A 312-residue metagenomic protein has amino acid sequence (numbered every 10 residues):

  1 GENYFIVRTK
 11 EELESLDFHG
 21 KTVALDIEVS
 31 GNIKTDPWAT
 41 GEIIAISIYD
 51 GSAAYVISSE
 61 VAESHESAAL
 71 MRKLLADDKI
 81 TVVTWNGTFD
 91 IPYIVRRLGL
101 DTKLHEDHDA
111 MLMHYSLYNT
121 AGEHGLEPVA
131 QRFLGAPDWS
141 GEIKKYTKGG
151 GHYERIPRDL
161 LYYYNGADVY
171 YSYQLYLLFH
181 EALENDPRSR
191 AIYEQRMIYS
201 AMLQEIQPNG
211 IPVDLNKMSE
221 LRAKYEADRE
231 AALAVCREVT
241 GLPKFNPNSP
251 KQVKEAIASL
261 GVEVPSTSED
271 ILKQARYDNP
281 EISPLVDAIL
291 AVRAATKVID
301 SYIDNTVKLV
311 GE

Functional and structural regions predicted by a protein language model:
G1-S59, A121, F133, Y146-E312: Conserved "right-hand" nucleotidyltransferase catalytic core of DNA-directed polymerases
E12-L13, E63-H65, M113-Y115, V253: A short acidic, often aromatic-flanked loop/helix-cap motif at beta-alpha or helix-coil junctions that lines enzyme
L13-S15, A45, S67-A76, I91: Short amphipathic alpha-helical segments and helix-helix/interface helices
F18-G20, E42, L75-K79, T102: Short, well-ordered loop/turn elements at secondary-structure boundaries
A24, K79-G87: Acidic beta-strand-to-loop metal/phosphate-binding motif
I44, Y49-G51, G87-R155, L177-L178: Metal-dependent phosphoesterase core characteristic of DEDDh/y 3'-5' exonuclease domains
D50-V82: Nucleic-acid-processing active sites and adjacent nucleic-acid-binding tracks, predominantly divalent metal-dependent
